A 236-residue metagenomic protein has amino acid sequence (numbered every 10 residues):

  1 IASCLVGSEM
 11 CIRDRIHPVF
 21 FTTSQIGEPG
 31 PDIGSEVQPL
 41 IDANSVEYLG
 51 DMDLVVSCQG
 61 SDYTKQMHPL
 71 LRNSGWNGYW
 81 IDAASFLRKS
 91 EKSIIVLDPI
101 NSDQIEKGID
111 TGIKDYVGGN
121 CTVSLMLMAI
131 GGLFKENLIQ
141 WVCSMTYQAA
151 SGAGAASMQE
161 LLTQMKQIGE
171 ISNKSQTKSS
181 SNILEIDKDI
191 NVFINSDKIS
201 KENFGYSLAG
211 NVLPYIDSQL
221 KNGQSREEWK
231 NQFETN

Functional and structural regions predicted by a protein language model:
I1-G7, I12: Single conserved hydrophobic/aromatic residue that forms the stacking wall/gate of nucleotide- or nucleobase-binding
I16, F21, I26-D32, P39-L40 (+2 more regions): Active-site-lining helix/loop region of Rossmann-like oxidoreductase modules
D32-Q66: A structured beta-alpha segment of the ubiquitous adenosine-cofactor-binding alpha/beta core
D53, G78, K114: Conserved acidic residues
G60-D62, F86-L87, N120-T122: Short glycine-rich anion-binding loops that position phosphate/pyrophosphate groups of nucleotides and phosphorylated
K65-T111: Rossmann-fold NAD(P)-binding glycine/threonine-rich loop
M67, N120-N137: Alpha-helical support elements that line or immediately flank enzyme active sites and cofactor-binding pockets
W80-A83, V117-G118, C143-T146: General beta-strand structural signal in soluble alpha/beta enzymes
